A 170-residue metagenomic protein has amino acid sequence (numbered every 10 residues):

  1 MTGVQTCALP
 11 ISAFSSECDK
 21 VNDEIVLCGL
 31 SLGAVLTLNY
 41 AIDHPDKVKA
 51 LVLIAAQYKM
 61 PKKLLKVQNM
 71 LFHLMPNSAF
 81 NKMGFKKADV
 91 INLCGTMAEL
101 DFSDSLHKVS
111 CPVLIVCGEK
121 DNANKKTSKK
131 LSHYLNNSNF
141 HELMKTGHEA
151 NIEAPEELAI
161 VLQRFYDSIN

Functional and structural regions predicted by a protein language model:
M1-L9: Short, small-residue-biased leader/transition segments that mark boundaries at the very start of proteins
P10-I25: Conserved acidic catalytic loop of the alpha/beta-hydrolase fold
G29-S31: Conserved alpha/beta-hydrolase "nucleophile elbow" surrounding the catalytic nucleophile
V35-D43, K47-S78: Flexible "cap/lid" loop of the alpha/beta hydrolase fold
S78-F102, K120: Hydrophobic, aromatic-rich cap/lid helix
V109, I115-C117: Short beta-strand/loop motif that positions the catalytic acidic residue of the alpha/beta-hydrolase fold
N122-T127: Conserved alpha/beta-hydrolase "acid-adjacent" motif
K145-N170: Catalytic active-site module of serine/aspartate enzymes centered on a nucleophile-bearing elbow/loop
